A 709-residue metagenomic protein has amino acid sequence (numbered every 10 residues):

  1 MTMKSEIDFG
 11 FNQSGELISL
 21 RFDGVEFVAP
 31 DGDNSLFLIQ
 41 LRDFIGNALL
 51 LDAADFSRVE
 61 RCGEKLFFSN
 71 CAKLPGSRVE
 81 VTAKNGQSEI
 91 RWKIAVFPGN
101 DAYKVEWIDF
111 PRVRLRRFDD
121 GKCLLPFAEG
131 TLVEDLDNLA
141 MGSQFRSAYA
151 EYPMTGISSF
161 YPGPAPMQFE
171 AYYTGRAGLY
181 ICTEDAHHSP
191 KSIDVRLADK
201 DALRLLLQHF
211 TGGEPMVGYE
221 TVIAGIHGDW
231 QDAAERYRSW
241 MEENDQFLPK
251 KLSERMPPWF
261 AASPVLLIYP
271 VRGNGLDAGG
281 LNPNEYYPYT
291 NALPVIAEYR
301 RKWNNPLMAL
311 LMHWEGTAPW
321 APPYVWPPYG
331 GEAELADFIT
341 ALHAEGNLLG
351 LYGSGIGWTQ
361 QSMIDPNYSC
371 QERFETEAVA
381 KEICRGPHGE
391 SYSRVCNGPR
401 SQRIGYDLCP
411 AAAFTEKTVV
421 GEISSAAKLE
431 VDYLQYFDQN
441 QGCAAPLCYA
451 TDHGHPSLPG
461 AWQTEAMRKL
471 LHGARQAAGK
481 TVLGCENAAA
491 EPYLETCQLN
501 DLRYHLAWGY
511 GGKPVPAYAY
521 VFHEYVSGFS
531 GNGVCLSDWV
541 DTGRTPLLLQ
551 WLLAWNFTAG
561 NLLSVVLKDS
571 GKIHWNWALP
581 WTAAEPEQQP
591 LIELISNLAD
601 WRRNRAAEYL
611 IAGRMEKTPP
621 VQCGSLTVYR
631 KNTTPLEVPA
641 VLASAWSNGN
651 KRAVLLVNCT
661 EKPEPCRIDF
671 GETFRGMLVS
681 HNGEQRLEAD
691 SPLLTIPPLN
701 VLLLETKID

Functional and structural regions predicted by a protein language model:
M1-M308, E332, A341, E345-L348 (+5 more regions): Carbohydrate-recognition beta-sandwich/jelly-roll modules in extracellular/periplasmic carbohydrate-active proteins
S14, I18, E214-T221, Q463 (+1 more regions): Active-site-proximal substrate-binding groove within the catalytic cores of carbohydrate-active enzymes
I193-D201, L678-S691: Solvent-exposed beta-strand/loop surfaces of large extracellular or lumenal domains
V265-T290, T317-A333, P399-V419, T451-A466 (+1 more regions): The substrate-binding groove and active-site-proximal loops of carbohydrate-active enzymes, especially glycoside
Y289, E334, T340, L348-L429 (+1 more regions): Active-site-adjacent "subsite" loops/lids of carbohydrate-active enzymes
A309-R385, E465-C485: Acidic/aromatic-lined carbohydrate-recognition and catalytic surfaces of CAZymes acting on diverse glycans
D407-L494, Q498, Y510: Active-site neighborhood of glycoside hydrolase catalytic domains
E688-D709: C-terminal beta-strand-rich structural cap/linker in extracellular carbohydrate-active enzymes
